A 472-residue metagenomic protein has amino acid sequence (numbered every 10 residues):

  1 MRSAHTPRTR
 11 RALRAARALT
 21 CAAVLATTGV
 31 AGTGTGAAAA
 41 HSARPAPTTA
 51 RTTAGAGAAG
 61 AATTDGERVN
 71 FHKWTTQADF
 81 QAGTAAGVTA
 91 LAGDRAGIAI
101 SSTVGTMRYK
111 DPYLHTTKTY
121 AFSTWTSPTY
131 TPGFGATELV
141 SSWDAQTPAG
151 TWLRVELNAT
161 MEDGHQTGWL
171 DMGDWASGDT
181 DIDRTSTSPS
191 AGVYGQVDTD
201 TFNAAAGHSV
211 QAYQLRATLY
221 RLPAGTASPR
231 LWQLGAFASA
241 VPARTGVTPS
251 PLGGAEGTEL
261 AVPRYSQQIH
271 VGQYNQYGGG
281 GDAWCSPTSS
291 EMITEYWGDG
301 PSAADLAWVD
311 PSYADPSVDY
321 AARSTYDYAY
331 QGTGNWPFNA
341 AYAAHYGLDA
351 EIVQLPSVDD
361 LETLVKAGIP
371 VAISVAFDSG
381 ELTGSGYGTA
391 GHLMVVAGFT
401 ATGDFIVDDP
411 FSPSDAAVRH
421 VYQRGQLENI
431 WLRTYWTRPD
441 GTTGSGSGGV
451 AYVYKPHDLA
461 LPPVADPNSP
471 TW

Functional and structural regions predicted by a protein language model:
M1-A56: Secretory targeting and sorting signals
A39-S42, T218-G332, T471-W472: Active-site-adjacent structural segments surrounding the nucleophilic cysteine of cysteine proteases and isopeptidases
R68-K118, T131-F134, G150, R154 (+5 more regions): Noncatalytic regulatory segments and standalone regulatory/sensor domains
K118, D310-W472: Conserved active-site-adjacent core of cysteine acyl-enzyme catalytic domains
F134-T147, F377: A short beta-strand element within beta-rich, extracytoplasmic domains of secreted/secretory-pathway proteins
S142-P148, T160, Y220: Solvent-exposed strand-to-loop "edge" motifs in beta-rich extracellular domains
V155-A159: Conserved aromatic beta-strand anchor motif in extracellular beta-sandwich/beta-rich domains
Q166-H208: Extracellular carbohydrate recognition and processing domains and analogous Trp-centered ligand-binding platforms
